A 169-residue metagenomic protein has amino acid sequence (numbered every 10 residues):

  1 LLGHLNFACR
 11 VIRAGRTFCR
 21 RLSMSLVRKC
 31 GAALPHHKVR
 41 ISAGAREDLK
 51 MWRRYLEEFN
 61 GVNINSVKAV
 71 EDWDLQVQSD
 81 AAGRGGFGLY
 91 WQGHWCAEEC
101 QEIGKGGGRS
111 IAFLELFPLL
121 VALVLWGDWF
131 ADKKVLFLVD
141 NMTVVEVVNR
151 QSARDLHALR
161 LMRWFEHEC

Functional and structural regions predicted by a protein language model:
L1-S66: C-terminal reverse transcriptase regions that engage the nucleic-acid substrate
L2-G3, L22, Q78-D80, L89 (+3 more regions): Mobile genetic element proteins and their domesticated derivatives, centered on retroelements and DNA transposons
A8, G15-F18, G83-F87, C96-A97 (+1 more regions): Flexible loop/turn segments at secondary-structure boundaries
V11-I12, P35-D48, N65-A69, A82 (+2 more regions): Conserved, non-catalytic sequence blocks in retroelement Pol enzymes and Pol-derived host proteins
G61-D72, D128: A short acidic-Thr-Gly-centered motif at the start of a beta-strand
V70-R84: Two-metal-ion RNase H-like nuclease active-site motif
W91-F117, T143-S152, L156: A short, polar/acidic, helix/strand-boundary loop motif
L123-C169: RNase H catalytic domain
